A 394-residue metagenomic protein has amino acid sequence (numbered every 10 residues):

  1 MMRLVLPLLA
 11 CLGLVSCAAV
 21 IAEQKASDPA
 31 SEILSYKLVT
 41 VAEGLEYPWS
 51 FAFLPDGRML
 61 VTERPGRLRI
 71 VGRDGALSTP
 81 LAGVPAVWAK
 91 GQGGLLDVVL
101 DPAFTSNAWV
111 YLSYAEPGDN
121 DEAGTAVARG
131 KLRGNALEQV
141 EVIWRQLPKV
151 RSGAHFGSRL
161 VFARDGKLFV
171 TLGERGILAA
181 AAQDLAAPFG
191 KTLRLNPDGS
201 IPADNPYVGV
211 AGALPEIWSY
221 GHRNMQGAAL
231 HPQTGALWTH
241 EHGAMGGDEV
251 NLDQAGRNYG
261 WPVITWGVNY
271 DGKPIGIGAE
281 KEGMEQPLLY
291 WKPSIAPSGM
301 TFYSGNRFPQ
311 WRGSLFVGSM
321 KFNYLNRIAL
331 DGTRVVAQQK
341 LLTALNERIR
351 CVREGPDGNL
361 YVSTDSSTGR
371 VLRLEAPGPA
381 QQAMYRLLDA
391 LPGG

Functional and structural regions predicted by a protein language model:
V5-S16: Bacterial N-terminal signal peptides
C17-L178, G227-G243, P293-D331, G355-E375: Acidic, Gly/Ser/Thr-rich repeat motifs that build Ca2+-stabilized beta-propeller blades
V20-K37, A136-L137, S200-V210, W266-G283 (+1 more regions): Blade/loop signatures of beta-propeller domains
V39-T40, S78-P85, E138-R145, S200-Y207 (+3 more regions): Beta-propeller fold detector
T125-G134, L185-D198, D253-Q254: Beta-propeller blade signature
L195, L372-P379: Short beta-strand-to-coil "C-cap" segments at the C-terminal boundary of structured domains/repeats, marking
A213-E249, Q254: Repeat-solenoid scaffold signature
H222, V335-P356: Conserved blade-ending motifs and adjacent loop-strand segments that build the rim/top face of beta-propeller domains
